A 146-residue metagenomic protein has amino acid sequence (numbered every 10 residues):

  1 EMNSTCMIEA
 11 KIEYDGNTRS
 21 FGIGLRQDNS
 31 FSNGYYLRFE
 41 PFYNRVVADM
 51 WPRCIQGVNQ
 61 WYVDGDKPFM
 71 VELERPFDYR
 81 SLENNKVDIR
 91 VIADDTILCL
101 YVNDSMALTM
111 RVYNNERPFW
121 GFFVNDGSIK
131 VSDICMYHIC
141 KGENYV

Functional and structural regions predicted by a protein language model:
E1-V146: Extracellular glycan-recognition regions
